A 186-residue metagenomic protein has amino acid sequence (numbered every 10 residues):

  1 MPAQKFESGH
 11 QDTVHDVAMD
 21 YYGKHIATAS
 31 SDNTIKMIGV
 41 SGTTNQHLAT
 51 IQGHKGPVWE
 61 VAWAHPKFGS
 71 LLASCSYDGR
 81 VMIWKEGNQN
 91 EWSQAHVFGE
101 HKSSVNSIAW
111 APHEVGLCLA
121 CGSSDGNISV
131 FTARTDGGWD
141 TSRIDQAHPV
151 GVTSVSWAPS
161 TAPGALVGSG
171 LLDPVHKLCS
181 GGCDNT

Functional and structural regions predicted by a protein language model:
M1-Q11, T44-Q46: A short helix->beta-strand "capping" segment at the edge of beta-propeller domains
E7-N33: Beta-strand-rich domains and repeat architectures in extracellular enzymes and scaffolds, especially beta-propellers
E7-V14, I51-V58, F98-V105, D145-V152: WD40/WD-repeat beta-propeller blade N-cap
V17-G23, A62-G69, A109-G116, S156-G164 (+1 more regions): Loop/turn segments within WD40 beta-propeller blades
A27-T50: Beta-propeller domains
A29-D32, S74-D78, C121-D125, G170-P174 (+1 more regions): Conserved strand-to-loop turn within each blade of WD40 beta-propeller repeats
I35-V40, V81-E86, I108, I128-A133 (+2 more regions): WD40-repeat beta-propellers
